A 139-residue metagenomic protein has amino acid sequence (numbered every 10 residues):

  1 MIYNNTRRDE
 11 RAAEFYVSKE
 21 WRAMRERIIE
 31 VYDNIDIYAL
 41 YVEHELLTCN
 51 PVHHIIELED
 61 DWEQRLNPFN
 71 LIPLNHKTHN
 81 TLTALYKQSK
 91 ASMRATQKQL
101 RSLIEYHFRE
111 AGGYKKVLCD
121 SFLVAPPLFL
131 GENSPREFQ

Functional and structural regions predicted by a protein language model:
M1-A23, Y41-L46, K90-Q139: A boundary/linker detector
W21-P51, N75: Short cysteine-rich loop/turn motifs with clustered Cys
Y32, Y86-Q88, F108: Enrichment for repetitive, rod-forming helical segments
N34, P68, H76-K77, S121 (+1 more regions): Short linear motifs in intrinsically disordered/low-complexity regions
Y41-P73, A84: Histidine-centered nuclease catalytic patch
H44, L71-K98: Short Cys/His-centered divalent metal-binding micro-motifs
V52-H53, T78, Y106: Intrinsically disordered, low-complexity cationic segments
